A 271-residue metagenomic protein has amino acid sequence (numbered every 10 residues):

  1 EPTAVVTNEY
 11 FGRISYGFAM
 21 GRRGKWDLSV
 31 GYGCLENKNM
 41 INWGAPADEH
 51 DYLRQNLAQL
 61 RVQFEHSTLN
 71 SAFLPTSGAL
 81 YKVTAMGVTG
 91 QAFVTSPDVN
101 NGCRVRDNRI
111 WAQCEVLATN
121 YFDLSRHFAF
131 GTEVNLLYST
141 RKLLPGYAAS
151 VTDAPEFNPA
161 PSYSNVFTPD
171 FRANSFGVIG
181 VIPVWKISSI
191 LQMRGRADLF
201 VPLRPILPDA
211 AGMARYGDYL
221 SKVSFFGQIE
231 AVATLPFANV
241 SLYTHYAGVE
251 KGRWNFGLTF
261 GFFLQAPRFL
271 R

Functional and structural regions predicted by a protein language model:
E1, M40-H50, S96-C103, A160-S164 (+1 more regions): Flexible, solvent-exposed loop segments that connect beta-strands
E1-E49, N56: Transmembrane beta-barrel wall of Gram-negative outer-membrane proteins
P2-N8, E49-N56, G102-I110, P169-A173 (+2 more regions): Replace "Gram-negative outer membrane beta-barrel proteins" with "bacterial and organellar outer membrane beta-barrel
R13-G21, S29, R61-S67, T119-Y121 (+3 more regions): Transmembrane beta-barrel domains of outer membrane proteins
G21-L28, N37, N70-F73, S125-F130 (+3 more regions): Repeated loop/turn-to-beta-strand initiation elements of outer-membrane beta-barrel proteins
D51, L57-S188, Q192-P205, L258-F260 (+1 more regions): C-terminal outer-membrane beta-barrel translocator/porin domains of Gram-negative envelope proteins and their
R61, I229-A238, G252-R271: Outer-membrane beta-barrel "beta-signal"
G180-I182, R215-D218, S224-A231: Short glycine-rich, acidic/polar surface loops and turns
